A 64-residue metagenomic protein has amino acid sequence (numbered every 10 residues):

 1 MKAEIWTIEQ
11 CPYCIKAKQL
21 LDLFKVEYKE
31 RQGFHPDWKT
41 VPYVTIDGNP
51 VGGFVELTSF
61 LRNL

Functional and structural regions predicted by a protein language model:
M1-R31: Local sequence-structure signature of Cys/Sec-based thiol-disulfide redox active-site neighborhoods
A3, Q32, K39-V41, T58-L64: Generic alpha-helical hydrophobic packing signal
F24-T40, T45: Thioredoxin-like thiol-disulfide oxidoreductase module
I46-L64: Non-catalytic, surface beta->alpha helical segment in thiol-disulfide oxidoreductase systems
